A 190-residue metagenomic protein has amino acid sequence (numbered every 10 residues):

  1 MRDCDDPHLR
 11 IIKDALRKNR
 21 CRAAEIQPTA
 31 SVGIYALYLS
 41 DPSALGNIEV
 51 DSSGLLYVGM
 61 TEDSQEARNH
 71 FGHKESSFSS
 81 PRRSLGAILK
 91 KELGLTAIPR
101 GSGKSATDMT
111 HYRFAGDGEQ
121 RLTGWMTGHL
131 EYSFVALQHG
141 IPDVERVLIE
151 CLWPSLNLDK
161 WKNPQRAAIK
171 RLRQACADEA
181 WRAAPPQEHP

Functional and structural regions predicted by a protein language model:
M1-L56, T61-P190: Boundary/linker segments flanking structured domains
